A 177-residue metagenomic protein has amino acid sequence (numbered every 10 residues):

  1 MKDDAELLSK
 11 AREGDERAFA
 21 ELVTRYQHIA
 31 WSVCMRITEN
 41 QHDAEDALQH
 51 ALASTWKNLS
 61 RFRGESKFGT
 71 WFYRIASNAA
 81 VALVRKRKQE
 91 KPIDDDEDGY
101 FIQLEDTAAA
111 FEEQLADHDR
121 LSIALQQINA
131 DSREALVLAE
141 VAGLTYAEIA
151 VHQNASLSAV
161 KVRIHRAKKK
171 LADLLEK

Functional and structural regions predicted by a protein language model:
M1, A82, E90-H118, T145: Internal acidic/polar
R12-E13, E39, H50-K67, K86-K88: Sigma70-family region 2
R12-E21, W31-H50, K177: Short, charged helix-capping/linker segments at alpha-helix termini
L22, Y26, A30, A51 (+2 more regions): Residue-level preference for hydrophobic side chains embedded in well-ordered alpha helices
R25-H28, R36-I37, V137-L144: Short helix-capping/turn signature of helix-turn-helix
A30, C34, L59, F72 (+1 more regions): Hydrophobic-face residues of short alpha-helical interaction/recognition segments
A51, I75, L136, I149-A150 (+1 more regions): Hydrophobic positions on the alpha-helical face of helix-turn-helix-like DNA-binding modules
V81, A124, S132, V141 (+2 more regions): DNA-recognition helix of helix-turn-helix
